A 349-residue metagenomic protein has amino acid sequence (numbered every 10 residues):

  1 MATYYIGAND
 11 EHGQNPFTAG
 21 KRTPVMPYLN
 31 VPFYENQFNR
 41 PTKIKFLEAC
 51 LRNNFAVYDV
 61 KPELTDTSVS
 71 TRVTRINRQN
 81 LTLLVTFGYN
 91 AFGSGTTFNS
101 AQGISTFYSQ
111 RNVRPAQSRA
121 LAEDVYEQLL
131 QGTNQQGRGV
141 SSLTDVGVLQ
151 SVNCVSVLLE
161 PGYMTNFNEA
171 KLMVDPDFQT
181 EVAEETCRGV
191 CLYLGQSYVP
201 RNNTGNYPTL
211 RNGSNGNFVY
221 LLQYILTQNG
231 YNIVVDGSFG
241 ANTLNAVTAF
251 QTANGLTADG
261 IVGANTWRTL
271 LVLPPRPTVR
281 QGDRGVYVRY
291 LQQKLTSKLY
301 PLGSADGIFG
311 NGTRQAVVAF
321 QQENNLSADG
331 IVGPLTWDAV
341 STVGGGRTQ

Functional and structural regions predicted by a protein language model:
M1-V73, S100-Q102: Active-site histidine-acidic residue metal-binding/catalytic motifs, centered on HxH/HExxH-like signatures
A2-G7, N15-P16, R78-Q79, L84-G93 (+1 more regions): Active-site-adjacent mobile loop/cap segments within catalytic or ligand-binding domains
T3-A8, A56-K61, T82-F87, S105-Y108 (+8 more regions): Structural recognition of the beta-strand scaffold that forms the well-ordered cores of secreted hydrolase catalytic
Y28-Q37, V60-T65, Y108-P115, E169-P176 (+6 more regions): Second-shell loop/turn segments in exported
R114-S141: Active-site-adjacent substrate-binding region of metalloamidase/peptidase-like peptide-processing proteins
Q196-V235, A253, R268-G307, G346-Q349: Acidic, Ser/Thr/Pro/Gly-enriched interdomain connector segments
V247-F250, V317: Conserved hydrophobic/aromatic packing and binding residues within compact polymer-binding modules
